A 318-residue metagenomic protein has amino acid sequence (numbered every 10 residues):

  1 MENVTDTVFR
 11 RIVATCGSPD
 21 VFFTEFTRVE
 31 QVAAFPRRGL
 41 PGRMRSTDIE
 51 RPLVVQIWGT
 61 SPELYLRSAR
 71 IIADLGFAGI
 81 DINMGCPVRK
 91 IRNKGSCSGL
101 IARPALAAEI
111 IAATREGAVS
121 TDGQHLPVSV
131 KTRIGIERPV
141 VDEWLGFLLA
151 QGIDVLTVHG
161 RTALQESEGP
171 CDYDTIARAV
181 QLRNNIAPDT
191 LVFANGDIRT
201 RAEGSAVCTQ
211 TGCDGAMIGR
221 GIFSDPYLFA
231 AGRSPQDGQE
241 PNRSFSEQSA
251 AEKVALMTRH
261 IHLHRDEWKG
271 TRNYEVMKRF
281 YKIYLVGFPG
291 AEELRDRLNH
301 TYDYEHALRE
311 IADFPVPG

Functional and structural regions predicted by a protein language model:
M1, T27-V29, W58-T60, G85-P87 (+4 more regions): Active-site beta-loop-alpha junctions enriched in small/polar residues
M1-D74: Glycine-rich, positively charged N-terminal anion/phosphate-binding segment
E2, V8, A112, E116-G117 (+6 more regions): Alpha/beta catalytic cores of nucleotide-metabolism and tRNA/nucleoside-modifying enzymes
R11, T15-C16, L66-I80, M84-K94 (+1 more regions): Alpha/beta enzyme core
P19-P36, S98-R103, A107, D122 (+1 more regions): Glycine-rich, aromatic-flanked loop segments that form ligand/cofactor-binding clefts across common enzyme folds
F22-T24, L53-I57, I80, V128-T132 (+3 more regions): Hydrophobic faces of well-ordered beta-strands that scaffold small-molecule active sites in alpha/beta enzyme cores
V32-A34, E166, D225-A231: Short, charged, surface-exposed secondary-structure boundary motifs
G39, G95-I101, Q165: Short glycine-enriched, charge-decorated loop/helix-capping segments at active-site entrances that position
